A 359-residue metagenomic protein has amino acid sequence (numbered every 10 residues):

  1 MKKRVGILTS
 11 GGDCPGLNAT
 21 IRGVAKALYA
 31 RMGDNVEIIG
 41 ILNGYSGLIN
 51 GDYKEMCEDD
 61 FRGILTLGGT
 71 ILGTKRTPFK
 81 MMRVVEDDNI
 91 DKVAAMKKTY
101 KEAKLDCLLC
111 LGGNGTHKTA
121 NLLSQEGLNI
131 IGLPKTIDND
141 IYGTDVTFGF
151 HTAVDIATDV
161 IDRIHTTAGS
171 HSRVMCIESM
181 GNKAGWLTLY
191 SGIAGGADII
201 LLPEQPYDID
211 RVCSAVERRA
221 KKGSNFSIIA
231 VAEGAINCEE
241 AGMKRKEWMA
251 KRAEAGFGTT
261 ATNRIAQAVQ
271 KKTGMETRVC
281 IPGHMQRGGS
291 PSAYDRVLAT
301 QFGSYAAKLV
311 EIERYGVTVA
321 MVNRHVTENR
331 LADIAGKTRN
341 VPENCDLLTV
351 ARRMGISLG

Functional and structural regions predicted by a protein language model:
M1-T9, T20-K104, G115, N237-G242 (+6 more regions): A cross-family phosphate/adenosyl-ligand binding-site feature
L8-N18, M180: Short, glycine-rich nucleotide/cofactor-binding loops
S10-D13, I41-S46, R76-T77, G113-T116 (+6 more regions): Short, ordered loop/turn segments at secondary-structure junctions
T20-V24, N114-L128, T188: Short Gly/Thr/Asp-enriched flexible loops that form oxyanion-binding sites at enzyme active sites
M32-G33, L123-T147, H151, L201-D208: Short, acidic/small-residue loops that bind anionic groups at enzyme active sites
T99, C110-G112, A120-L122, F150-G169 (+1 more regions): Accessory alpha-helical/coil subdomains and C-terminal extensions that flank or cap enzyme catalytic cores
G143-V154, G289-R296: Short beta-strand elements at the ligand-binding edges of bilobed clamshell
